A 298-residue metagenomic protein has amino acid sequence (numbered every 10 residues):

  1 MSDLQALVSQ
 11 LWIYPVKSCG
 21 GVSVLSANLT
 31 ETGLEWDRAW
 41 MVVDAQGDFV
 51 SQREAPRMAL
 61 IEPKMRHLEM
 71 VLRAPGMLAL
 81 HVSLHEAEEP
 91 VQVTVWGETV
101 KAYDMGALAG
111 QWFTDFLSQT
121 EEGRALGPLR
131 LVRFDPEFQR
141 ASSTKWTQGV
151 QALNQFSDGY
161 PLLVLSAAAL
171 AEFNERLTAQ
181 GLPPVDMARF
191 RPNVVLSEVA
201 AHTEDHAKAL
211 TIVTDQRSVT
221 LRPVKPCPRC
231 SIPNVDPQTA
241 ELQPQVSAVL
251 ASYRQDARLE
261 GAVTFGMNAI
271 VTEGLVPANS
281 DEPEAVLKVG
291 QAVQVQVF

Functional and structural regions predicted by a protein language model:
M1-F298: Metal-cofactor-dependent catalytic cores
